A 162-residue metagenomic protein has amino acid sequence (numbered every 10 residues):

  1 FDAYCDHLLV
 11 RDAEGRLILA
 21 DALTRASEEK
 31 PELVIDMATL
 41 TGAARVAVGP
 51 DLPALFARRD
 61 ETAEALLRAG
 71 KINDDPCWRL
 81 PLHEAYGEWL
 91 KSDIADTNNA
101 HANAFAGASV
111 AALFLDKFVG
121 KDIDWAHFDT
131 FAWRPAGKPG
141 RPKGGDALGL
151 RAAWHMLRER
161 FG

Functional and structural regions predicted by a protein language model:
F1-G162: A generic structural signal for tightly packed, nonpolar segments enriched in small/aliphatic residues
